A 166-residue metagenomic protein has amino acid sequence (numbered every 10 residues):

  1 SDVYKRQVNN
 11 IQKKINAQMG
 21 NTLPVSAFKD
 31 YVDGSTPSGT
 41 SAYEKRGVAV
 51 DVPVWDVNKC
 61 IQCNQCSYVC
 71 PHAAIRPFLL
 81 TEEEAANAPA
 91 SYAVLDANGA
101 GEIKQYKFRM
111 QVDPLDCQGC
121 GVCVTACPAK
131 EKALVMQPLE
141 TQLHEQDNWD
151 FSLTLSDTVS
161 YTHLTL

Functional and structural regions predicted by a protein language model:
S1-D2, S35: A charged, amphipathic alpha-helical module
V3-Y4, T165-L166: Short, small-residue-biased leader/transition segments that mark boundaries at the very start of proteins
R6-G20: Acidic catalytic cores of enzymes that act on phosphate-bearing nucleotides/polynucleotides
M19-V52, D56-I61, Q65-Y68: Segments forming glycine/polar-rich beta-alpha architectures that bind adenosine-containing cofactors
D33-V52, F78-M110, L139-F151, S156 (+1 more regions): Ferredoxin-type iron-sulfur electron-transfer modules in oxidoreductases and energy-metabolism complexes
G39-S41, Q65-E84, I103, D113 (+1 more regions): Iron-sulfur cluster-binding cysteine motifs and their immediate structural context in ferredoxin-like electron-transfer
V52, K59-Q62, K104, R109 (+1 more regions): Secondary-structure capping and boundary motifs in well-ordered enzyme cores
